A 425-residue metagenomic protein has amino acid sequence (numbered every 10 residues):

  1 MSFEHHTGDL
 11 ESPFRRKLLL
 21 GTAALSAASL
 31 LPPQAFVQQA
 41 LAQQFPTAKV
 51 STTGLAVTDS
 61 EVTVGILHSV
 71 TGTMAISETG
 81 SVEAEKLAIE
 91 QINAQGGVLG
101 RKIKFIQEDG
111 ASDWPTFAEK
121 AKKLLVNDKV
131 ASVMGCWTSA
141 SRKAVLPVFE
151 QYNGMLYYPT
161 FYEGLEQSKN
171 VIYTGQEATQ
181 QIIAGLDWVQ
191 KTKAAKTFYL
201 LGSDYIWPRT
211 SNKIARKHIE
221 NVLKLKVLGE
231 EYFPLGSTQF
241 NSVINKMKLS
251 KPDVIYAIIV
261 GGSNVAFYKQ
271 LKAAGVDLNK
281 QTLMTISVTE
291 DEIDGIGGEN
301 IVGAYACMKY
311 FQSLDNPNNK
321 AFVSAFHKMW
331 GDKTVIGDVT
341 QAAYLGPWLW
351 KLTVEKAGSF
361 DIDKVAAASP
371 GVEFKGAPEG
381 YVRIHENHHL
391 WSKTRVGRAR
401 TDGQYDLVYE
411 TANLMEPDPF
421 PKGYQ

Functional and structural regions predicted by a protein language model:
M1-K17, G21-L41: N-terminal secretory signal peptides
E11, P33-G65: C-terminal segment of N-terminal export signals and the immediately downstream linker at the start of the mature
F45-A48, E373-Q425: Solvent-exposed, acidic/polar segments of extracytosolic/periplasmic ligand-binding ectodomains
K49-V50, F117, T174-F198, R209-T210 (+5 more regions): Hydrophobic alpha-helical segments within soluble ligand-binding/sensing domains
V50, I76-E83, Q95-L165, F233-F240 (+1 more regions): Beta-alpha junction/loop-to-helix N-cap segments that form part of ligand/metal-binding clefts
V70, V171-L235, V254, G331 (+1 more regions): An alpha-beta-alpha
N212-C307: Extracellular/periplasmic bilobed ligand-binding domains
L271-Y344, E355-F360, V408-Q425: Extracellular/periplasmic periplasmic-binding protein-like sensory domains
